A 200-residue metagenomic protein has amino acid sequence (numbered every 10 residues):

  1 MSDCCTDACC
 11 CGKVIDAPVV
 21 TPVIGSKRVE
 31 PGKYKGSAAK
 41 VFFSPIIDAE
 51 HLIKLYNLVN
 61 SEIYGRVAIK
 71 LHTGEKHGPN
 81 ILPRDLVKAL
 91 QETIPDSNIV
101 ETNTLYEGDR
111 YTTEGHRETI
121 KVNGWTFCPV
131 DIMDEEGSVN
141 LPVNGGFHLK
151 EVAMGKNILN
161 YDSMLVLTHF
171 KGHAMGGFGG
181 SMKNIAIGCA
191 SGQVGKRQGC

Functional and structural regions predicted by a protein language model:
S2-C200: N-terminal and secondary-structure boundary signal
